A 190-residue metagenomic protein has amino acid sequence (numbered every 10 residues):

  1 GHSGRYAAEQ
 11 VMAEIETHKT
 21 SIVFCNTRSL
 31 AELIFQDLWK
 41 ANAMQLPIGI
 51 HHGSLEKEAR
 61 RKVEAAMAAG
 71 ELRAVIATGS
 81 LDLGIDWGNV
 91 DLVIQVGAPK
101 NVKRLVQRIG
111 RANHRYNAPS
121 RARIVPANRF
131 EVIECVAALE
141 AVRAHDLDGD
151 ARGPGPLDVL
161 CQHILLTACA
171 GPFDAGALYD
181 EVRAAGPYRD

Functional and structural regions predicted by a protein language model:
G1-A170, A175-D190: Helicase motor core with emphasis on the C-terminal RecA-like subdomain
